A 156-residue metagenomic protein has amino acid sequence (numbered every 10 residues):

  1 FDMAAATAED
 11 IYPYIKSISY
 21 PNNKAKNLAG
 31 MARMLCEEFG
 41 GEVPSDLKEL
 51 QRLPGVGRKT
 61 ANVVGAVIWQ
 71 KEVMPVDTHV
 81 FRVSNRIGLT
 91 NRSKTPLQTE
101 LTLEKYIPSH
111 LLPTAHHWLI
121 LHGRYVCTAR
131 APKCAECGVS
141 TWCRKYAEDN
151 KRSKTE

Functional and structural regions predicted by a protein language model:
F1-K154: Catalytic cores of DNA base-excision repair glycosylases
